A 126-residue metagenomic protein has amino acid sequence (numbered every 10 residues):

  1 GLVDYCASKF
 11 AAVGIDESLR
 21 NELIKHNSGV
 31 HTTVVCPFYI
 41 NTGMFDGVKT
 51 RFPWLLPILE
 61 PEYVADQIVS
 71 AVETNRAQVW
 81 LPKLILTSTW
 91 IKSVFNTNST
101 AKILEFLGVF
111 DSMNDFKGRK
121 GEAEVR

Functional and structural regions predicted by a protein language model:
G1-Y5: Conserved catalytic loop/helix region of short-chain dehydrogenase/reductase
S8: Active-site helix of classical SDR
A11, S18-L19, L23: Conserved alpha-helical elements of the SDR catalytic core
A12-V13, A65: Amphipathic alpha-helical transducer elements in NTP-driven molecular machines
N21-I85: SDR active-site lid
L56-P57, E62-R126: C-terminal tail/cap regions
